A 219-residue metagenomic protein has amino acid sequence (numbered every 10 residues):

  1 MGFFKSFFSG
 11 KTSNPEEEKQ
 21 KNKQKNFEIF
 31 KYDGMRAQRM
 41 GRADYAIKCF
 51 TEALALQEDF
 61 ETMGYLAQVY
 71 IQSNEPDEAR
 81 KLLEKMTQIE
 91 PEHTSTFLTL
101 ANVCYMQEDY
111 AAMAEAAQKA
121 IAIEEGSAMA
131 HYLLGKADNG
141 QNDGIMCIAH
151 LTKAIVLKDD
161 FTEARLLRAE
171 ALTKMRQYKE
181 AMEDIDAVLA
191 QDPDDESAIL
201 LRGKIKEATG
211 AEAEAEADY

Functional and structural regions predicted by a protein language model:
M1-K19, L200-Y219: Terminal, low-structured helical/coil segments at or just beyond the last alpha-helical repeat
K19-E61, Y65-Q72, N102, M106-E108: Alpha-helical segment of the N-proximal tetratricopeptide repeat
Q24, Q57-E58, P91, E125 (+2 more regions): Short coil turns that delineate tetratricopeptide repeat
F27, F60-T62, T94-S95, A128-M129 (+2 more regions): Helix-start (N-cap) detector for alpha-helical repeat units in TPR-like alpha-solenoids, especially tetratricopeptide
Y32, Y65-L66, T99, L133 (+2 more regions): Canonical tetratricopeptide repeat
M40-K48, S73-K85, Q107-K119, G140-K153 (+2 more regions): Structural signature of tandem alpha-helical TPR/SEL1-like repeats, specifically the intra-repeat loop/turn
